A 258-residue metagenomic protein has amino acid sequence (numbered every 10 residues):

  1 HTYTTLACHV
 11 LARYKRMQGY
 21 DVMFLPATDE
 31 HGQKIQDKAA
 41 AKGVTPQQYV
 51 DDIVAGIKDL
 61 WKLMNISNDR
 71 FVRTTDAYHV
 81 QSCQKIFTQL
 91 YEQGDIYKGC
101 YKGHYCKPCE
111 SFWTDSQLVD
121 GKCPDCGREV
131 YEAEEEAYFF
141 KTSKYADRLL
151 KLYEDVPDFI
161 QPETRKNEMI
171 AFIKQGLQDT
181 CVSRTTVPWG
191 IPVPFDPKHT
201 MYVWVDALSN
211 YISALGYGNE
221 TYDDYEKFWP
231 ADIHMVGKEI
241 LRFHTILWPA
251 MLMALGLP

Functional and structural regions predicted by a protein language model:
H1-I96, E110, K151, M251: N-terminal Rossmann-like or analogous alpha/beta NTP/dinucleotide-binding catalytic cores that position adenine
H1-P26, R73, Y78-S82, P108 (+2 more regions): Structured secondary-structure scaffolds
Q89, Y105, F112, K122 (+1 more regions): The −1 position to Zn-ligating cysteines in a subset of zinc-ribbon hairpins
I96-C100, V130-Y131: A short alpha-helix-loop-beta-strand transition element characteristic of N-terminal alpha/beta dinucleotide-binding
K102, V119-D120: Short metal-coordination and nucleic-acid-contact micro-motifs, chiefly zinc-binding Cys/His arrays
W113, E129-V130: Cys/His-rich microdomains that often coordinate metals
D120-G121, E135: Predominantly a Rossmann-like dinucleotide-binding segment in NAD(P)-dependent oxidoreductases
